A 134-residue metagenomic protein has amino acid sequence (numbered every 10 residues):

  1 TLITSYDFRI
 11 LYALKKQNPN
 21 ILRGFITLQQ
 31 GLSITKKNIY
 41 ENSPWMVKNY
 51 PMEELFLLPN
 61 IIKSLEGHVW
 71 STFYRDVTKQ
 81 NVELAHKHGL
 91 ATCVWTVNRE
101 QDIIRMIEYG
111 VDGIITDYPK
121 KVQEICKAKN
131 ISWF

Functional and structural regions predicted by a protein language model:
T1-F134: Short loop-to-alpha-helix "cap/lid" segments that border enzyme active sites across diverse enzyme classes
